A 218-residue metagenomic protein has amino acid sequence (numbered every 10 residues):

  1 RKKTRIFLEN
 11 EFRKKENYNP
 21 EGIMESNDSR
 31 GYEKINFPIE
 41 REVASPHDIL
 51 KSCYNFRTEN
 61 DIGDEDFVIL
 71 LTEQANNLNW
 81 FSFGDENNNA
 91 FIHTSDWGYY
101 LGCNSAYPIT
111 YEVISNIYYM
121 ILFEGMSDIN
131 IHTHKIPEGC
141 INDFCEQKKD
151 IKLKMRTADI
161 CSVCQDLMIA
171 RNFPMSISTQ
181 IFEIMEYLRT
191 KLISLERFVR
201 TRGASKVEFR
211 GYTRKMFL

Functional and structural regions predicted by a protein language model:
R1, E9-E11, I69-Q74, S95: Structural motif
R1-E59: Propeptide-to-catalytic entry region of secreted or membrane-anchored zinc metalloproteases
R1-I6, E65-I69, N88-F91, I117: Hydrophobic beta-strand segments of well-ordered beta-sheets in folded domains
R41-F83: Auxiliary, metal-adjacent structural segments of Zn-dependent hydrolase domains
N79-Y99: A short, gly/pro- and small-residue-rich
G84-E86, S127-M216: Metalloprotease/metallohydrolase-associated module, dominated by Zn2+-dependent proteases
I92-T133: Active-site recognition of the HExxH zinc-binding catalytic motif
